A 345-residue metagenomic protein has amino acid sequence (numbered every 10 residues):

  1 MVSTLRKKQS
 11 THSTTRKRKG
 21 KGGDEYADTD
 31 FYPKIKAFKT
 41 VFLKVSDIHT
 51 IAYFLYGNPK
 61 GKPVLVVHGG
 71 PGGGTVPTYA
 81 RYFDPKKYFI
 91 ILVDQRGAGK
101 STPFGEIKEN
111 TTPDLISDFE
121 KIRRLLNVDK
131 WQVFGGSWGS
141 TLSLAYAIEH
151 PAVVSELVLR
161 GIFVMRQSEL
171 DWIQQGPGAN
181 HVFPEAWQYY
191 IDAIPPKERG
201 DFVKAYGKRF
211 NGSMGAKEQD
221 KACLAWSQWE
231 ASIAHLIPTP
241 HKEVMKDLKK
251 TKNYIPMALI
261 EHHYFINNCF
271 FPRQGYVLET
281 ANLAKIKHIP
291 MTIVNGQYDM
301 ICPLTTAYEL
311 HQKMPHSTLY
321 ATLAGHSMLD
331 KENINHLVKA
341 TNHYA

Functional and structural regions predicted by a protein language model:
V45-P103: Conserved HGGG/HGGXW glycine-rich cap/lid loop of the alpha/beta-hydrolase fold
P113-W131: Conserved acidic catalytic loop of the alpha/beta-hydrolase fold
D129-S168: Conserved hydrolase catalytic core segment
A152-Y206: A catalytic-pocket lid/entrance helix-loop region that shapes and gates access to the active site across common
I286-K287, I293-N295: Short beta-strand/loop motif that positions the catalytic acidic residue of the alpha/beta-hydrolase fold
M300-T306: Conserved alpha/beta-hydrolase "acid-adjacent" motif
I301, A324-L337: Catalytic histidine-centered segment of alpha/beta-hydrolase-like enzymes
A307, H311-S327: Catalytic histidine neighborhood in serine/cysteine hydrolases with alpha/beta-hydrolase-type architecture
